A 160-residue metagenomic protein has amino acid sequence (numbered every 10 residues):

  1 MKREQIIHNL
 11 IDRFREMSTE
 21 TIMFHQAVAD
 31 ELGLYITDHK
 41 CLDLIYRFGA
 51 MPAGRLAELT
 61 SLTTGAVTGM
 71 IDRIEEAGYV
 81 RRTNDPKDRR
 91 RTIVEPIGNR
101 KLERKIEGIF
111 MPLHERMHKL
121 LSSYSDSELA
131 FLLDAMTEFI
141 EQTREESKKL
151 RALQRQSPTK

Functional and structural regions predicted by a protein language model:
M1, Q5, L32, I36 (+3 more regions): Residues at secondary-structure transition points
M1-L32: N-terminal leader segment of winged-helix/HTH proteins
F24-L62: N-terminal helix-turn-helix DNA-binding core of bacterial DNA-binding proteins
A50-T92: Canonical helix-turn-helix DNA-binding module
E76-A130: Charged, amphipathic alpha-helical coiled-coil/dimerization segments
M111-K160: Terminal interaction helix/tail motif
